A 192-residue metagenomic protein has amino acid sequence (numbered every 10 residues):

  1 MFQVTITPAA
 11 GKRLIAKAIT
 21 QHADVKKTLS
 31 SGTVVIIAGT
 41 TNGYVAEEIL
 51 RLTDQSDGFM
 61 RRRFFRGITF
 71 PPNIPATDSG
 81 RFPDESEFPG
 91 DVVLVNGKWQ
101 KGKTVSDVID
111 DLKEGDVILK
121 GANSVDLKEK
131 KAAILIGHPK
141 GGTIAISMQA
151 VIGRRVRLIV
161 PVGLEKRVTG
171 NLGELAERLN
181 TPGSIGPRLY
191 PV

Functional and structural regions predicted by a protein language model:
M1-G11: Active-site-proximal helix-loop elements at catalytic-domain edges
A9-T28, Q55-L127, A132-K140, N180-V192: Ligand-binding beta-strand-loop-alpha-helix segment within the catalytic cores of soluble metabolic enzymes
K26-V34, P161, T169: Flexible, glycine/charged-enriched surface loops at secondary-structure junctions
I36-T41: Glycine-rich beta-strand-to-loop/alpha-helix junction loops that act as flexible
Y44, V125-K130, K166-N171: Short, well-ordered, mixed-charge alpha-helical segments that flank or form enzyme active sites
V45-L50, E129-Q149: Short Gly/Thr/Asp-enriched flexible loops that form oxyanion-binding sites at enzyme active sites
I49-D54, L135-G137, T169, E174-L179: Short, solvent-exposed amphipathic alpha-helical segments in soluble enzyme and RNA/protein-processing domains
I152-P191: Short, glycine-/small-residue-rich phosphate/pyrophosphate-handling segment
